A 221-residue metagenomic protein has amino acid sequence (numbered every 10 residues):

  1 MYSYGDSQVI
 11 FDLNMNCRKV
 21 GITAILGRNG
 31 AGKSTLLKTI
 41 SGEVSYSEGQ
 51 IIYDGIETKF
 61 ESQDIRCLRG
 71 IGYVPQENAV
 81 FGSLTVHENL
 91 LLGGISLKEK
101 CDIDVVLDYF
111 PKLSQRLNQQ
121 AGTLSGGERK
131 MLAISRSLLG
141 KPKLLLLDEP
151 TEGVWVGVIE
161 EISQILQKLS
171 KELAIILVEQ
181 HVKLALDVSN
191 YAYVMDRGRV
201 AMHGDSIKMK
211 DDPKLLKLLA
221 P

Functional and structural regions predicted by a protein language model:
L26-R28: The feature captures the beta-strand-to-loop junction immediately N-terminal to the Walker
S41: Helix-to-loop junction immediately C-terminal to a conserved catalytic motif
G49-F60, R69, E99-I103, D108 (+1 more regions): Conserved ABC transporter NBD signature motif
E57-N78, Q115-N118, M209-P213: ABC ATPase NBD coupling module
Q120-L124, E128: Conserved ABC ATPase signature
S137-L138: ABC ATPase C-loop
L145-E149: Catalytic Walker B motif of ABC-type/P-loop ATPase nucleotide-binding domains
